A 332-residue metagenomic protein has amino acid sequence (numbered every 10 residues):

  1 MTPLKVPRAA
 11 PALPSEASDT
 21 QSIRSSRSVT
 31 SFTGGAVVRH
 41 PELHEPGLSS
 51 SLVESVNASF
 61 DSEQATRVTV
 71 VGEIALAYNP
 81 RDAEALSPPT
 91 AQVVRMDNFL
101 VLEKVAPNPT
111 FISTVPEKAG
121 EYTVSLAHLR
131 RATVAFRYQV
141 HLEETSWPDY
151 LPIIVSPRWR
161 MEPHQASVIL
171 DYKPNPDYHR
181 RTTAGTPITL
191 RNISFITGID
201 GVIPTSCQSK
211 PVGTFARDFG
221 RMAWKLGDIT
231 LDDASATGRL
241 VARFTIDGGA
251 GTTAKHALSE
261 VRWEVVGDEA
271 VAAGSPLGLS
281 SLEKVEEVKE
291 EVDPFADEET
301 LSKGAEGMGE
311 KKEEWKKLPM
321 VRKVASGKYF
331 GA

Functional and structural regions predicted by a protein language model:
M1-E73, N79-V105, R239, F330-A332: Extended, low-complexity intrinsically disordered regions enriched in serine/proline/glycine/threonine
M1-V37, E260-A332: Intrinsically disordered, low-complexity Ser/Thr/Pro-enriched regulatory regions of arrestins/alpha-arrestins
S50-A58, Q64-E84, V155-P157, M161-R191: Short beta-strand elements of extracellular/lumenal beta-sandwich folds
F60, Q64, Y78-D82, L100-K104 (+5 more regions): Eukaryotic basic, amphipathic alpha-helical target segments in cytosolic regions
T69, E73-A77, V93-R95, T123-S125 (+4 more regions): Beta-strand cores of modular interaction/reader domains in eukaryotic scaffold and signaling proteins, especially PDZ
P89-Y122, L190-V212: Solvent-exposed beta-hairpin/edge-strand motifs
V115-R160, K210-R243: Extracellular adhesion/glycan-binding regions together with long Ser/Thr- and acidic-residue-rich low-complexity tracts
P163-V292: Extended serine/threonine-enriched, polar tracts that run as long, contiguous segments within proteins
